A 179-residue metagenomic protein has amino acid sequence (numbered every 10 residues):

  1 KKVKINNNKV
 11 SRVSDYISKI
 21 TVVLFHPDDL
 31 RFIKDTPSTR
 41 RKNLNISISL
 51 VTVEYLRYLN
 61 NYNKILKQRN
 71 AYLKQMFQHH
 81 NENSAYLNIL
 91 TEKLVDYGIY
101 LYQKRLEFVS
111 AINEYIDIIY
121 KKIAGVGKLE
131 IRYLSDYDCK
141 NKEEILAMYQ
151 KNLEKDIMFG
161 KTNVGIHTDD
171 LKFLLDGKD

Functional and structural regions predicted by a protein language model:
K1-T39, N43-Y55, N113, D117-I118 (+1 more regions): Nucleotide-state sensing region of NTPase/ATPase domains
K9, F32-I33, V51, Y58 (+4 more regions): Alpha-helix initiation/capping motif
D15, D35, T39, N61 (+2 more regions): A generic short alpha-helical patch detector that favors 3-5-residue windows in or near N-terminal regions
I17, F32, T39, L50-V51 (+6 more regions): Residue-level detector of solvent-exposed, low-hydrophobicity positions
R31, L59-N63, T168-D169: Low-complexity, flexible helical/coil segments
L44, V51-R105: Long, non-coiled-coil amphipathic alpha-helical linker/lever segments that couple catalytic cores to other domains
H79-D179: Conserved NTPase motor "head" modules and their coupling/switch loops across ABC/AAA+ ATPases, GTPases, and GHKL ATPases
